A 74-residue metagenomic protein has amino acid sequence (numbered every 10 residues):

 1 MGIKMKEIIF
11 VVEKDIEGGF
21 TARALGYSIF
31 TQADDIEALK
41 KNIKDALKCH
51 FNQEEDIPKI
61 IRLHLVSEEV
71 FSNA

Functional and structural regions predicted by a protein language model:
M1-I9, K41-A74: Short, charged, surface-exposed hinge/linker loops at domain edges that act as mobile lids or interdomain connectors
I3, G19-F20: Intrinsically disordered, low-complexity regions
I9-V11, T21: Short, surface-exposed charged micro-motifs
E13-E17: Short beta-strand micro-motifs enriched in acidic
F20-N42, A46-K48, N52-Q53: Amphipathic, hydrophobic secondary-structure cores in small proteins
